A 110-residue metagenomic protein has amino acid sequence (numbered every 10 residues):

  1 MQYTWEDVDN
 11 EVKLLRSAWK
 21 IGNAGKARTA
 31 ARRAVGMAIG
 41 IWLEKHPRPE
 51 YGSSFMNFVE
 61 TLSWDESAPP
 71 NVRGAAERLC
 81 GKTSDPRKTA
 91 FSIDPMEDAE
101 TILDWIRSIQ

Functional and structural regions predicted by a protein language model:
M1-N23: Charged alpha-helical initiation segments
D9, I21, G25-K26, E66 (+1 more regions): Helix-centric, low-specificity signal for extended rod-like, repetitive segments
V12-R16, A27, A34, L103: Heptad-repeat amphipathic alpha-helical coiled-coil interaction surface used for oligomerization/assembly
A24-A31, R48-P49, S92: Alpha-helix N-cap/helix-initiation sites
A27-K45: Hydrophobic alpha-helical packing segments in soluble, helical-rich domains
L43, R48-Q110: Long, charged low-complexity segments
